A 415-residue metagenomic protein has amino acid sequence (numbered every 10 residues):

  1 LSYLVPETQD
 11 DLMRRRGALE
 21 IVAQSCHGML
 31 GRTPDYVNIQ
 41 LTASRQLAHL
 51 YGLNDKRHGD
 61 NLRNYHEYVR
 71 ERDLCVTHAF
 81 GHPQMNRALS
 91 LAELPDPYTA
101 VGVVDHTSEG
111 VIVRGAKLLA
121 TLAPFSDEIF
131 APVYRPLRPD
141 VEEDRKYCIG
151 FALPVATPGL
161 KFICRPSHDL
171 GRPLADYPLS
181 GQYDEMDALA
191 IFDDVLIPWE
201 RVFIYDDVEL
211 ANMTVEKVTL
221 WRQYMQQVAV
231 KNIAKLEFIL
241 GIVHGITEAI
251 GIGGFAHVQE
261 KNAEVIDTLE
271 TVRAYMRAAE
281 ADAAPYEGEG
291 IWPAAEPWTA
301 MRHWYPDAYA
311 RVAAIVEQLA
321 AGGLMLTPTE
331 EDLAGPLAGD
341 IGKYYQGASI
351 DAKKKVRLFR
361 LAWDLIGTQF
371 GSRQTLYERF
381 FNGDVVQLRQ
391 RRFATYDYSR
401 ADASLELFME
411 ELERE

Functional and structural regions predicted by a protein language model:
L1-V76: Internal helix-loop-helix
N64, Y68-E71, C75, I242 (+2 more regions): Alpha-helical scaffold segments in carbohydrate-active enzymes
D73-N86: A short, Trp-centered hydrophobic/proline-enriched beta-strand micro-motif
G81, E248, A274-A281, A310-E317 (+1 more regions): Charged/polar positions within long, soluble alpha-helices
P83-V228, T395-R414: FAD-binding core of flavoproteins
Q227-P285: Extended amphipathic alpha-helical segments enriched in small hydrophobics
A256-A263, I291-T299: Short, charged, amphipathic alpha-helical segments
E296-E415: Alpha-helix capping/hinge segments and adjacent helical runs
